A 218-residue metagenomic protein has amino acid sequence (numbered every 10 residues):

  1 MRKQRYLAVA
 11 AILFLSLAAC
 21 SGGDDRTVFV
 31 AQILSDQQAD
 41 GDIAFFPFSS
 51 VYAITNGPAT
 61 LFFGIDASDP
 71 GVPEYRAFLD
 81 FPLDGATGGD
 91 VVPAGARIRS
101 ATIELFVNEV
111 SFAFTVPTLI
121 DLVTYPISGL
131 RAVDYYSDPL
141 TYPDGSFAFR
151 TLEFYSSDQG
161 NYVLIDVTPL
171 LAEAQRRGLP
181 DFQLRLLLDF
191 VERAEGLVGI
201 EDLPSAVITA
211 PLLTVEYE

Functional and structural regions predicted by a protein language model:
M1-A8: Bacterial N-terminal signal peptides that target proteins for export
V9-F14: Hydrophobic helical h-region of N-terminal Sec-dependent signal peptides in bacterial secretory/periplasmic proteins
S16-A19: C-terminal motif of bacterial Sec signal peptides marking the signal peptidase cleavage site
G23-A44, A172-E218: Proprotein-processing/basic-patch segments
P47-N108: A short beta-strand-loop element at or near the start of a globular domain
F78-P82, G95-F106, L164-T168, Q183-L187 (+1 more regions): Residues within well-ordered beta-strands of beta-sheet-rich folds
D84-A86, F106-V110, Y125-I127, L170 (+2 more regions): Solvent-exposed coil/turn segments that connect beta secondary-structure elements in extracytoplasmic/periplasmic
E109-E173: Beta-strand-rich interaction/scaffold domains
